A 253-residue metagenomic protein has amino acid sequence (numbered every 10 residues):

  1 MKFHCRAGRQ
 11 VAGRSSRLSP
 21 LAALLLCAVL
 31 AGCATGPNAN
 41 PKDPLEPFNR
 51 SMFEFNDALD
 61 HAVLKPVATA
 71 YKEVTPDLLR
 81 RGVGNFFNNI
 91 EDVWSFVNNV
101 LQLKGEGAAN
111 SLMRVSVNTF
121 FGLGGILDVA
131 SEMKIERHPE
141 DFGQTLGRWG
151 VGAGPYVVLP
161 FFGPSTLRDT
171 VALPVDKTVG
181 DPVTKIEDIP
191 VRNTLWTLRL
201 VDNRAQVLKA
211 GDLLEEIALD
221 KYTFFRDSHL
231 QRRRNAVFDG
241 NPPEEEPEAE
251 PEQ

Functional and structural regions predicted by a protein language model:
K2-A22: Bacterial N-terminal signal peptides that target proteins for export
V29-G32: C-terminal motif of bacterial Sec signal peptides marking the signal peptidase cleavage site
A34-N38: Bacterial signal peptide processing site
N40-A70, N88: Post-signal peptide N-terminal segment of mature Sec-exported envelope proteins
G84-F86: Beta-rich strand-turn-strand
N89-L167: Mid-length scaffold segments of soluble, non-membrane domains
Q144, W149-Q253: A structured, mid-to-C-terminal "fold-capping" secondary-structure block
